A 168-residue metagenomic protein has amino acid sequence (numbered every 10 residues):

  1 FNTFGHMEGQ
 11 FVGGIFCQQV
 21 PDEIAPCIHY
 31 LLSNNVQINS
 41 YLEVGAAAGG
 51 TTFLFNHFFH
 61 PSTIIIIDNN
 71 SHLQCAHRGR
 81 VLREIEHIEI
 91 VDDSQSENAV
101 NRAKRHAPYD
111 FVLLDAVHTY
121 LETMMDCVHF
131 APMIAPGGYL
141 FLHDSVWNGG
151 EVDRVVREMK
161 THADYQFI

Functional and structural regions predicted by a protein language model:
F1-L113, V117-I168: A short alpha-helical cap/connector motif
